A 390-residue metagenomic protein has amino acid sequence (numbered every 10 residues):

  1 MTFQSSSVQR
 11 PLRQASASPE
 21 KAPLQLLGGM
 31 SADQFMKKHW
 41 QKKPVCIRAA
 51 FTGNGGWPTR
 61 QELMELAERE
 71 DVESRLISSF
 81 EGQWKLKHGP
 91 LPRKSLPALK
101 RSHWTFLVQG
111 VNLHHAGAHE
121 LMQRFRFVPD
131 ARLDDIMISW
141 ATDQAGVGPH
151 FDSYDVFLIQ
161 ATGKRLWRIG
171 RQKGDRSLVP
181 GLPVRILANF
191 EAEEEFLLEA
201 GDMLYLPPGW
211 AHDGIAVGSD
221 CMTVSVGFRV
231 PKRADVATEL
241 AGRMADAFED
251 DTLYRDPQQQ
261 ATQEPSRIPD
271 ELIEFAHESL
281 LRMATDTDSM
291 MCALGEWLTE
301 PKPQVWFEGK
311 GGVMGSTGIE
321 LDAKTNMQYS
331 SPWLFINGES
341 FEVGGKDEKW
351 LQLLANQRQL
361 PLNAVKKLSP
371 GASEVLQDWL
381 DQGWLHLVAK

Functional and structural regions predicted by a protein language model:
T2-K38, F51-D202, W210-L253, Q258: Active-site region of the double-stranded beta-helix
T2-S16, K42, E342-K390: Long, charge-rich, low-complexity alpha-helical segments
P44, P207-P208: Proline-centered helix-kink/hinge sites
G181, S330-P332, Q382: Short, solvent-exposed coil/turn segments at beta-strand boundaries
L240-E296: Long, charge-rich alpha-helical interaction segments
E278-A355, Q377, V388-K390: Acidic, low-complexity/disordered tracts enriched in E/D and polar residues
